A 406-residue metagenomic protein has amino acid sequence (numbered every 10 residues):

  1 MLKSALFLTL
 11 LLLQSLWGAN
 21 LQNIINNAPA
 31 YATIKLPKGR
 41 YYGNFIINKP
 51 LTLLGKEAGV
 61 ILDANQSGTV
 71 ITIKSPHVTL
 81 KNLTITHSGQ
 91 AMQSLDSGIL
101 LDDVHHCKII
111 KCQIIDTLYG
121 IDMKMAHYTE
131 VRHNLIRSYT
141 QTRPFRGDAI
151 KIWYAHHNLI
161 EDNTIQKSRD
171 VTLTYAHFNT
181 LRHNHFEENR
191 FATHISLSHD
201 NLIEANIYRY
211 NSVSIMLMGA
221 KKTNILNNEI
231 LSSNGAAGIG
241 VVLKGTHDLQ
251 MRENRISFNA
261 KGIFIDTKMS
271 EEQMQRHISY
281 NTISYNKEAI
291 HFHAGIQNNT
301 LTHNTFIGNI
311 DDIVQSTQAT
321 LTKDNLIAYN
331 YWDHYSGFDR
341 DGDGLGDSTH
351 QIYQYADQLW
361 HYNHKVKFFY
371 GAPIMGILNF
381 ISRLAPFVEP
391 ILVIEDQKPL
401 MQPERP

Functional and structural regions predicted by a protein language model:
S4-L13: Sec-dependent N-terminal signal peptides
L16-I46: Acidic Gly/Asp/Thr-rich repetitive segments characteristic of extracellular carbohydrate-active and adhesion proteins
L36, I47, G55, A64 (+15 more regions): Extracellular beta-strand solenoids
Y41-L54, I61-H106, Y119-A126, I152: Extracellular beta-strand-rich solenoid/capping regions of secreted or surface-exposed proteins that bind or remodel
K49-L51, P76, V104-H106, A126-T129 (+7 more regions): Short "repeat-start/strand-capping" segments in structured domains, especially the N-termini of parallel beta-helix
A64-I71, M92-L101, D116-M123, R143-W153 (+7 more regions): Extracellular beta-strand/beta-solenoid scaffold signature
A236, G240, L249, G262-K268 (+1 more regions): Functionally critical loop-and-helix segments that line ligand-binding/catalytic clefts of soluble enzyme domains
